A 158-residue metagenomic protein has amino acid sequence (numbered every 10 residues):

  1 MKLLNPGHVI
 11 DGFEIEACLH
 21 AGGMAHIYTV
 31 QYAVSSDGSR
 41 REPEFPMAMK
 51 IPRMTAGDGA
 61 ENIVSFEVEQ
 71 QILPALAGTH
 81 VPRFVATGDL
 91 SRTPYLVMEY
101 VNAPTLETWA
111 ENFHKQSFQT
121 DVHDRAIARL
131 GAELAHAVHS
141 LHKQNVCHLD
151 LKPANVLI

Functional and structural regions predicted by a protein language model:
E16-G22, I27: Protein kinase glycine-rich loop
K50-T55: Conserved beta3-strand ATP-binding lysine motif
A56-A75: AlphaC helix of the eukaryotic protein kinase fold
T87: Activation-segment/catalytic-loop signature of the eukaryotic protein kinase fold
S91-T105, W109: Conserved short submotifs of the Hanks-type protein kinase catalytic core that shape the nucleotide-binding pocket
L106-D121: AlphaC helix of the protein kinase catalytic domain
L130-G131: Activation segment signature within eukaryotic-like protein kinase domains
H136-V146: Protein kinase catalytic-loop region centered on the HRD/HxD motif
